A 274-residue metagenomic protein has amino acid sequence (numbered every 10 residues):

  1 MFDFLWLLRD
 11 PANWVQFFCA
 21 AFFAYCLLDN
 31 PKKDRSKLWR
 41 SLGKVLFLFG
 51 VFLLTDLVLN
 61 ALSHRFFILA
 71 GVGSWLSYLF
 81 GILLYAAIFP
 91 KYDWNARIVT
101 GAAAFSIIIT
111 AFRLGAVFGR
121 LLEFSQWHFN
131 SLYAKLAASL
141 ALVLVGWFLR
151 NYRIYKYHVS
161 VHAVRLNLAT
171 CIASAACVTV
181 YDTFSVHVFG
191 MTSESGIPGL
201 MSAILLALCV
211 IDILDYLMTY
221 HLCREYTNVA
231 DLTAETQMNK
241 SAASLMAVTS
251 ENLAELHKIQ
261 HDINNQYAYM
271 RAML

Functional and structural regions predicted by a protein language model:
M1-F18: Hydrophobic transmembrane alpha-helical segments in integral membrane proteins
L7-D10, K44, V72, G101 (+1 more regions): Alpha-helical transmembrane segments of integral membrane proteins
F18-L42, L54-I172, C177-G190: Juxtamembrane segments at transmembrane-helix boundaries in multi-pass signal-transduction membrane proteins
L46-F49: N-terminal interaction modules that seed assembly of large macromolecular complexes
A70, G196-L206: Hydrophobic alpha-helical transmembrane segments
V145-H158, D182-T192, L208-E235: Juxtamembrane or sensor-core-proximal signal-transducing alpha helices that couple sensory domains to cytosolic
L214-M273: Conserved HAMP-HisKA connector
